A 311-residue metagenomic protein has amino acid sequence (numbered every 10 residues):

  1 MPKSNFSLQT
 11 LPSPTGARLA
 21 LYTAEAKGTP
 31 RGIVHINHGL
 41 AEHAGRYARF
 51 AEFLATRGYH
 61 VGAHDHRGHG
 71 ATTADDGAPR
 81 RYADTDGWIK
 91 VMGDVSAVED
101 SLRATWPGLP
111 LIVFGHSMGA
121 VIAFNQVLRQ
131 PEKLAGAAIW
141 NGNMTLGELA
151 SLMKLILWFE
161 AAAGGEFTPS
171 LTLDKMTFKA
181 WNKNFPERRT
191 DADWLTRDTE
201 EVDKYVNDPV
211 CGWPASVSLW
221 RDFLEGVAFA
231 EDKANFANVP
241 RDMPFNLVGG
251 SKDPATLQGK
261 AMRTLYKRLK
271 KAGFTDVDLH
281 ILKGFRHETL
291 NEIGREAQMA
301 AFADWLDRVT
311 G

Functional and structural regions predicted by a protein language model:
M1-G28: N-terminal cap/lid segment of alpha/beta-hydrolase-fold proteins
V34, H38-E42, S117-M118, S251-K252: Active-site glycine-rich loops that stabilize anionic/oxyanionic intermediates across multiple enzyme folds
R46, A51-G77: Conserved alpha/beta-hydrolase
A83-A104: Alpha/beta-hydrolase active-site loop
W106-S117: Alpha/beta-hydrolase fold nucleophile elbow
N125-V210: Alpha/beta-hydrolase-fold enzymes
L247-G249: Short beta-strand/loop motif that positions the catalytic acidic residue of the alpha/beta-hydrolase fold
A272-G311: Catalytic active-site module of serine/aspartate enzymes centered on a nucleophile-bearing elbow/loop
